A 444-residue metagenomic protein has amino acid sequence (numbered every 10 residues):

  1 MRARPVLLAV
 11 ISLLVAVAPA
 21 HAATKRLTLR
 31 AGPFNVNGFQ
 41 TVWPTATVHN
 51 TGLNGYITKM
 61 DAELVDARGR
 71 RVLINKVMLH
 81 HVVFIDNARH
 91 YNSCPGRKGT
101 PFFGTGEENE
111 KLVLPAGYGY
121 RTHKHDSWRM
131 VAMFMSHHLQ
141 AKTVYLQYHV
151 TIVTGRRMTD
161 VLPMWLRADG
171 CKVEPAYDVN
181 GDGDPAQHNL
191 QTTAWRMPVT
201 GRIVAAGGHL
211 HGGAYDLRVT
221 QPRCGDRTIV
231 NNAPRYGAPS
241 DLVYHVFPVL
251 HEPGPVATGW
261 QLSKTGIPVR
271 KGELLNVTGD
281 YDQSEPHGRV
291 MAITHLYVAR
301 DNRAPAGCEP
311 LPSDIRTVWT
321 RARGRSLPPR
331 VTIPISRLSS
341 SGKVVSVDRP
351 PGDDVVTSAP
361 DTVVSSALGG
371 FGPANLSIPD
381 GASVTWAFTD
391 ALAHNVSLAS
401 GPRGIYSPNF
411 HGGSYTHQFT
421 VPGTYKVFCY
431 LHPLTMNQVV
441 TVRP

Functional and structural regions predicted by a protein language model:
M1-L7: Bacterial N-terminal signal peptides that target proteins for export
L8-A16: Bacterial N-terminal signal peptides
A18-A22: Sec/Tat signal peptide C-region and signal peptidase I cleavage site
A23-R202, G207-G342: Beta-strand-centric surfaces of beta-sandwich/beta-rich domains
S341-P444: Extracytoplasmic copper-binding redox domains, predominantly the cupredoxin/blue-copper superfamily
